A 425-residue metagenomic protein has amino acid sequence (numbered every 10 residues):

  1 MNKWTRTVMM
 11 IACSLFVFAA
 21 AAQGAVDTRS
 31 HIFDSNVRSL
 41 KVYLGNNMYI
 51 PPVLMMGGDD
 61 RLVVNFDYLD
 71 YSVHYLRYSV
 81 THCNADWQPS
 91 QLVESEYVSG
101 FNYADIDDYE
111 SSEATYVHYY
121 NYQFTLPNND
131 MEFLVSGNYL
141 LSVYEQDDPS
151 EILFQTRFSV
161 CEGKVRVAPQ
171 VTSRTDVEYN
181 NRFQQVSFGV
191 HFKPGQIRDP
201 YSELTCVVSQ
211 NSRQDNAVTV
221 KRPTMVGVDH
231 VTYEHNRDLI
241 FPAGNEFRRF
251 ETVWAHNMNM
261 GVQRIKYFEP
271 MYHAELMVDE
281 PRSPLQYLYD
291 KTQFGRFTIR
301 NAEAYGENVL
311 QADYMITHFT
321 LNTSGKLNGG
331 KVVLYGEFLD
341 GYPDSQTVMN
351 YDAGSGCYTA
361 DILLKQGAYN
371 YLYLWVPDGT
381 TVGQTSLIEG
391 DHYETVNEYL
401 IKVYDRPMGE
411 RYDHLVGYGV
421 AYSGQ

Functional and structural regions predicted by a protein language model:
M1-V26: Bacterial Sec-dependent N-terminal signal peptides
D27, V160-F183, H392-G417: Low-complexity, Pro/Ser/Thr- and charge-rich linker/hinge segments at domain boundaries
I32-H82, Y179-V190, A304-F319: Contiguous beta-strand segments within globular domains
A85-W87, M131, E145-I152, R213 (+2 more regions): Short acidic/polar inter-strand loop motif in beta-rich domains
S99-Y122, Q214-P223, H318-Q366, D378-P407: Aromatic-rich carbohydrate-binding modules that target alpha-glucans
H118-Q146: Ligand-binding face of N-terminal immunoglobulin V-set domains in extracellular IgSF glycoproteins
S202-Q286: Long, internal scaffold/assembly segments composed of regular secondary structure
L276-N328, Y412-Q425: Basic K/R-rich, polyanion-interacting modules in nucleoproteins and related proteins
